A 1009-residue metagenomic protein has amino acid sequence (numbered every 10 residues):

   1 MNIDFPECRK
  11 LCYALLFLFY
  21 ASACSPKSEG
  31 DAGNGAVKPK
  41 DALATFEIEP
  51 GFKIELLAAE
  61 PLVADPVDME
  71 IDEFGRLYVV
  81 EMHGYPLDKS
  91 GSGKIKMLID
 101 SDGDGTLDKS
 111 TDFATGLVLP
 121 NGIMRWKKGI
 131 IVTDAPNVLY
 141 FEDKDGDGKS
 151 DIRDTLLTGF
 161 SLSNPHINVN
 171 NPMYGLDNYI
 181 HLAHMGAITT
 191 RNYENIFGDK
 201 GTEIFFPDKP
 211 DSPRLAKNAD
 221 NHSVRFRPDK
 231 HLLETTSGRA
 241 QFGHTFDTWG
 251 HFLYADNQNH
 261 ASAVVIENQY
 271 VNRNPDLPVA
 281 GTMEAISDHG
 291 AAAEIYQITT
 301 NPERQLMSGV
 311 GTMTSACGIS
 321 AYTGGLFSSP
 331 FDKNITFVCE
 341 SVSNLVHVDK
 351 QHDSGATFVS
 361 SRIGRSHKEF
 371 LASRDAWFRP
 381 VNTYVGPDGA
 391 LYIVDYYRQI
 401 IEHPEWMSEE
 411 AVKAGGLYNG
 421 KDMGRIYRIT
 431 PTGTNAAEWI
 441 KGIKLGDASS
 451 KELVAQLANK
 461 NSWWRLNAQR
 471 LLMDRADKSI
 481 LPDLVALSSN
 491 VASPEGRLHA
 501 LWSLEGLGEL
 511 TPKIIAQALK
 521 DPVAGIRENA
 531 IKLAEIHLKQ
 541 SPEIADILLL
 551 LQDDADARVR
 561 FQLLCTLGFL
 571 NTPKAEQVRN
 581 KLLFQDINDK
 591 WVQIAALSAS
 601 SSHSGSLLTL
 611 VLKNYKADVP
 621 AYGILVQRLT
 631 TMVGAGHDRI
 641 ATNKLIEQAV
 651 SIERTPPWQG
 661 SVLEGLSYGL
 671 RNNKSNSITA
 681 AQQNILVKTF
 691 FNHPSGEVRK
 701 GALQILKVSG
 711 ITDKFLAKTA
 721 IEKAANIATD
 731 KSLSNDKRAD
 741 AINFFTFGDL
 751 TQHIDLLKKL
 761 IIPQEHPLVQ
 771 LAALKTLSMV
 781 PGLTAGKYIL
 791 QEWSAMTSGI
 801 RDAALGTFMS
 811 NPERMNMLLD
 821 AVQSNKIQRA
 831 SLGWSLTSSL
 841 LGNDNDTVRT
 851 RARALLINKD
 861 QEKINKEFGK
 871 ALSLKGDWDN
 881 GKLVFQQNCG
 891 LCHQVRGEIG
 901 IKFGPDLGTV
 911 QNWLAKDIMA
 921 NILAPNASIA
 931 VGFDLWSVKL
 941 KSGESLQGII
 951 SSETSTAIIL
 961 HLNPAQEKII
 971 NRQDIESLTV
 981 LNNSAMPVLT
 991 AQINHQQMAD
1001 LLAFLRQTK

Functional and structural regions predicted by a protein language model:
M1-A32: Bacterial Sec-dependent N-terminal signal peptides
S25-E452, M473, I544-I547, G897 (+2 more regions): Beta-propeller domains with acidic blade repeats across secreted/periplasmic ectodomains and cytosolic WD/CNH propellers
L57, G129-I130, P136, I180 (+7 more regions): C-terminal capping alpha-helices of c-type cytochrome domains
D177, D229, D388, D477 (+3 more regions): Acidic/polar residues in short coil/turn loops that connect beta-strands within repeat-based beta-sheet scaffolds
I180, C317-G318, A390, R425 (+10 more regions): C-type cytochrome heme c attachment motif
G416-D422, T430-V884, V895, F903 (+4 more regions): Long, ordered, helix-rich scaffold segments
L805, M809, Q823-D844, I901-G908 (+2 more regions): Axial heme c-ligation environment in periplasmic c-type cytochrome domains
